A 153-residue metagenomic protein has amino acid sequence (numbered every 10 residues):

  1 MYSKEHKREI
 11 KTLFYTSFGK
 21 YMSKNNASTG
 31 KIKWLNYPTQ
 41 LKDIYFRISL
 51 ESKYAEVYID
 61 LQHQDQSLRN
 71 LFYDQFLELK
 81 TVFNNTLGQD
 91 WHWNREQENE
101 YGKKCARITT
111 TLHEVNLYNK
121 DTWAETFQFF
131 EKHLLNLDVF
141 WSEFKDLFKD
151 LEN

Functional and structural regions predicted by a protein language model:
M1-N153: Charged, terminal alpha-helix-loop-beta segments that serve as non-catalytic nucleic-acid engagement and/or assembly
